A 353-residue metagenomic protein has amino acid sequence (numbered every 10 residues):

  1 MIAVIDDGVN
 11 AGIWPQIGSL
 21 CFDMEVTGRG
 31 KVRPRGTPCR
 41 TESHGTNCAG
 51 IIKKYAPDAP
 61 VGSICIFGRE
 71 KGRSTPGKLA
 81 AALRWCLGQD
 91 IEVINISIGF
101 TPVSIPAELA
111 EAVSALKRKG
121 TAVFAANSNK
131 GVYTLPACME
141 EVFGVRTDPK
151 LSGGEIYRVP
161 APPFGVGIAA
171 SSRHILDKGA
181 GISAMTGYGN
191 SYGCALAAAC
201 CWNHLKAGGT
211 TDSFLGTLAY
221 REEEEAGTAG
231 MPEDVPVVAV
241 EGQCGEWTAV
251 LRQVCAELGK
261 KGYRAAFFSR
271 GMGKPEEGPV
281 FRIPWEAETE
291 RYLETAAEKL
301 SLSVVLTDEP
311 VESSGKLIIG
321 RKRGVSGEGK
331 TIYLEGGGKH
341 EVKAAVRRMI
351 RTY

Functional and structural regions predicted by a protein language model:
M1-Y55, A59: Active-site core segment of subtilase-fold serine proteases
D6-G8, V132-L205: Extracellular S/T/G-rich loop segment that most often corresponds to the catalytic His/Ser-adjacent loop
R35-F100: Subtilisin-like peptidase catalytic core
R73-I94, P106-K119, G131-G144, L151 (+1 more regions): Mature extracellular/periplasmic domains of secretome proteins
E92-N95, A207-A239, G245-K261: C-terminal subdomain of the subtilisin-like protease fold in secreted/lumenal serine endopeptidases
R118-F124, G327-K330: A short helix->loop->beta-strand "cap" motif at the edges of active sites that frequently abuts
Y220-A239, G329-Y353: Short, basic phosphate-binding NTP loop
P236-V237, W247, A256-G329, G336-V346: ATP-dependent carboxylate-amine ligase catalytic core
